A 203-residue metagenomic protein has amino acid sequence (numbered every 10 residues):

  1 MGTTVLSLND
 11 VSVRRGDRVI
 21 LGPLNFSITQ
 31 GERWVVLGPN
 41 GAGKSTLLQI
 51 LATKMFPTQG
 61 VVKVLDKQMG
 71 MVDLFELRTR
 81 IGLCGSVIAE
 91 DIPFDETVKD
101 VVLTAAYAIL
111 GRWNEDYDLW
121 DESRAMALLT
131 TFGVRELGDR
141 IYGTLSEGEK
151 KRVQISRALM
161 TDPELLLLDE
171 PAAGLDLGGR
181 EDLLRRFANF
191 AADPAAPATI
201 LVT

Functional and structural regions predicted by a protein language model:
L6, I20-P23, G138: Conserved structural motif at the start of ABC-family nucleotide-binding domains
L37-P39: The feature captures the beta-strand-to-loop junction immediately N-terminal to the Walker
A52: Helix-to-loop junction immediately C-terminal to a conserved catalytic motif
G60-G70, L77: Conserved ABC transporter NBD signature motif
D116, I141-L145: Conserved ABC ATPase signature
D162: Conserved catalytic motifs of ABC-family nucleotide-binding domains
L166-E170: Catalytic Walker B motif of ABC-type/P-loop ATPase nucleotide-binding domains
